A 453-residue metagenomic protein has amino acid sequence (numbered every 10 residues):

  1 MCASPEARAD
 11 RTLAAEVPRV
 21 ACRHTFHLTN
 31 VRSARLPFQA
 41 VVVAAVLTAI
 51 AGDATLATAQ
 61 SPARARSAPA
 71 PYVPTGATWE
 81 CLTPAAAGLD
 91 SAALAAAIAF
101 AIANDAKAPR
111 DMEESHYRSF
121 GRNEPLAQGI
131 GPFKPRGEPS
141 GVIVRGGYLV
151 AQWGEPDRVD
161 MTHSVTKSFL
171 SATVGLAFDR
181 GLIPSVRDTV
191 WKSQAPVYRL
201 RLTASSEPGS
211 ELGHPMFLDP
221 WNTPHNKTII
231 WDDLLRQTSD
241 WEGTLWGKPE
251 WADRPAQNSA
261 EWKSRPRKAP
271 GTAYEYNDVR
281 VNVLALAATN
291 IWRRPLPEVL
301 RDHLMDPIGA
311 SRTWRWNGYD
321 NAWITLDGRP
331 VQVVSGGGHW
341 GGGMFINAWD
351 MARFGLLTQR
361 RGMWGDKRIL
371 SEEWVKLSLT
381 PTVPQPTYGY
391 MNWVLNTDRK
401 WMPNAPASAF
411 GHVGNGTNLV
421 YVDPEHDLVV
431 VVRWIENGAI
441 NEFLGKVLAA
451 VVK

Functional and structural regions predicted by a protein language model:
A40, A44-P156, R180-I183, R294 (+1 more regions): N-terminal leader/targeting segments and the immediately adjacent pre-domain N-terminus
D90, G147, M161-V186, L234 (+4 more regions): Active-site SXXK
K107, E113, V190-T313, G318 (+2 more regions): Active-site-adjacent helix/loop patches that line small-molecule binding or acyl-intermediate pockets
G131-V142, Q152-Q194, K268-A273, G342 (+1 more regions): Short active-site loop at a secondary-structure junction that contains or immediately precedes the catalytic residue(s)
A151, L284, Y421-W434: Short, well-ordered beta-strand elements
L300-R301, M305-L379: Active-site-proximal binding-pocket segments
A322-G336, L379-V429: Active-site Gly/Thr loop motif
